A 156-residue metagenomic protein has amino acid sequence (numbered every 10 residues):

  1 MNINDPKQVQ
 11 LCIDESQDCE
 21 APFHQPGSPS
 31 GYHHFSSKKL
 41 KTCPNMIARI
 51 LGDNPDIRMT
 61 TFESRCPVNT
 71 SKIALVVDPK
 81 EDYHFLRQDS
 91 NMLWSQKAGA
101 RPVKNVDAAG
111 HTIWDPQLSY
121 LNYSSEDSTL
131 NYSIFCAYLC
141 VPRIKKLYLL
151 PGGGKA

Functional and structural regions predicted by a protein language model:
M1-I57: Cysteine-nucleophile protease catalytic domains, especially the papain-like/related folds used in DUB/UBL proteases
S28, D89, Q96, P151-K155: Extended terminal accessory/targeting regions
P55-H84: Active-site-adjacent substructure of cysteine-protease-like catalytic cores
L75, S95, L139: Residues in well-ordered beta-strands of folded domains
V76-E81, D89, P142-I144: Short, flexible beta-strand-to-coil junctions
Y83-A109, P116: Catalytic Cys-His active-site segments of thiol-dependent hydrolases/isopeptidases
G110-S128: Low-complexity, intrinsically disordered Gly/Pro/Thr-rich segments
N122-A156: Noncatalytic regulatory segments and standalone regulatory/sensor domains
